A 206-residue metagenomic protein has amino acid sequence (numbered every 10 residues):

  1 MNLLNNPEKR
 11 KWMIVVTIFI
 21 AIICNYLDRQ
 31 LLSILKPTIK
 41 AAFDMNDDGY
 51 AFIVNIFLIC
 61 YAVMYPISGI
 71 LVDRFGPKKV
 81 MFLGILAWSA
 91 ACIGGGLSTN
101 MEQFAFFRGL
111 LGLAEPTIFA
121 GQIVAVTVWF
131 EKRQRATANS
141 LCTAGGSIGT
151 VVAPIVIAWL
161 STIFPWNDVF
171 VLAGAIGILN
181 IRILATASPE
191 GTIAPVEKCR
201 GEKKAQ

Functional and structural regions predicted by a protein language model:
M13-D47: Extracytoplasmic
Q30, L58-P66, P116, T150-V151: Residue-level signature of mid-helix packing/kink "hotspots" within the transmembrane helices of 12-pass Major
D44, G76, L97-Q103, E131: Helix-breaking motifs and short loop linkers at transmembrane-helix boundaries and internal kinks in secondary membrane
V63-T99: Conserved MFS/SLC helix-loop-helix module at the cytosolic interface between two early adjacent transmembrane helices
F107-G146: Cytoplasmic helix-loop-helix junction between adjacent transmembrane helices in 12-TM secondary transporters
C142-S188: Helix-loop-helix hairpin linking two adjacent transmembrane segments in secondary transporters
S188-Q206: Flexible cytoplasmic inter-helical loops of multi-pass small-molecule transporters
